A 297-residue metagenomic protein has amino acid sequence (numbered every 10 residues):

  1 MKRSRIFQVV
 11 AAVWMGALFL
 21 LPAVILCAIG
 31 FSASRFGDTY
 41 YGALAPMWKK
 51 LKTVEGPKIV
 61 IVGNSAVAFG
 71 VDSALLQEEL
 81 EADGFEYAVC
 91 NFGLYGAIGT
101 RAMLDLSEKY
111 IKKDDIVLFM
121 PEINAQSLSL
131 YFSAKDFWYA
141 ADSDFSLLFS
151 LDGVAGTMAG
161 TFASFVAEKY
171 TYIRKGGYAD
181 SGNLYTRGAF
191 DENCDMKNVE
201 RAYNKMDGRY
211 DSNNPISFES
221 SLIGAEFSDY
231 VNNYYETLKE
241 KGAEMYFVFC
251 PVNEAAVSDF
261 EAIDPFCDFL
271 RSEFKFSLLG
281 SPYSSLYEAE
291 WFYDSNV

Functional and structural regions predicted by a protein language model:
M1-F19: N-terminal Sec-pathway targeting helices
L18-Y87, I98, D105: Membrane/wall-proximal cationic-aromatic binding patches
G56-K58, F85-A88, K112-I116, K239-Y246 (+1 more regions): Loop/turn elements at helix/coil->beta-strand transitions in domains of secreted/extracellular proteins
V62, A66-L151: Membrane-embedded segments
Y95-T100, L222-F227, E254-A262: Acidic-and-aromatic substrate-binding clefts and catalytic sites of carbohydrate-active enzymes
P121, A134-K241: Secreted/periplasmic serine-hydrolase-like ester/acetyl group-modifying domain
N232-D259: Active-site segments of SGNH/GDSL-like serine hydrolases that catalyze O-acetyl group transfer/hydrolysis on lipids
F260-V297: C-terminal regions of proteins
